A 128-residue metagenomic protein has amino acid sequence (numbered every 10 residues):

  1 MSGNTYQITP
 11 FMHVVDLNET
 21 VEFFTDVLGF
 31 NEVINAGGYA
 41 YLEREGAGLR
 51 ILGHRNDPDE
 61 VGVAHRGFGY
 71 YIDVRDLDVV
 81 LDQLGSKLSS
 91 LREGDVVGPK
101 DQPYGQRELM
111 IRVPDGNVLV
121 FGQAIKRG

Functional and structural regions predicted by a protein language model:
M1-N4, I8-F11, I51-L52, P58 (+1 more regions): Conserved N-terminal glycine/acidic-rich loop preference
M1-V21, F68-Y70, Q123-G128: N-terminal beta-strand motif that seeds the catalytic metal site of vicinal oxygen chelate
I8, A36, R66, G105: Exposed loop/turn and edge beta-strand positions of beta-sandwich/beta-sheet ligand-binding modules
F11, G38-Y39, E108: A short, glycine- and basic residue-enriched loop/turn that sits immediately adjacent to a domain's principal
D16-N18, Y70-V118: Vicinal oxygen chelate
E22-T25, D82: Core alpha-helical elements of the protein kinase catalytic domain, predominantly the helix directly N-terminal
D26-V33, L88-S90: Conserved acetyl-CoA-binding loop of GNAT-fold acetyltransferases
N31-H65, V118-Q123: Conserved short beta-strand elements that form part of the metal-binding/catalytic scaffold of enzyme active sites
